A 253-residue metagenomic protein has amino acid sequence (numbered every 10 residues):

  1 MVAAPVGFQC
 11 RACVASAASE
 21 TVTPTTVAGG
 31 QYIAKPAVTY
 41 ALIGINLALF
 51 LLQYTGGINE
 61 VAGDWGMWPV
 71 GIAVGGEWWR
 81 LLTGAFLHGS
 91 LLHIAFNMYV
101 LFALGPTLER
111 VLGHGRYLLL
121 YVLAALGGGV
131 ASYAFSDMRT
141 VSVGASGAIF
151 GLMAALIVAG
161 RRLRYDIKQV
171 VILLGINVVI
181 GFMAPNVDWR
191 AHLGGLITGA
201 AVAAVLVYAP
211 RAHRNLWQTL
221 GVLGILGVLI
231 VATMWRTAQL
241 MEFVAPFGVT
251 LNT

Functional and structural regions predicted by a protein language model:
V2-Q31, M183-T253: C-terminal transmembrane module of polytopic alpha-helical membrane proteins
K35-A145, P185-V187, T250-N252: N-terminal TM1-TM2 helical hairpin plus the immediately adjacent luminal interfacial "cap"
F50-Y54, S132, S136, A155 (+3 more regions): Structural signal for membrane-spanning alpha-helices in multi-pass inner-membrane proteins, emphasizing helix cores
I94-L101, V143-A154, D188-L206: Alpha-helical transmembrane segments that form the membrane-embedded catalytic/substrate-binding core of multi-pass
Y99-F102, A125-G128, M153-A155, L173-I180: Hydrophobic, membrane-inserted alpha-helices
E109, G160-Y165, A209-W217: Membrane-interface helix-boundary motifs at transmembrane edges
Y121-A124, Q169-V178, G221-L226: Central hydrophobic cores of alpha-helical transmembrane segments in multi-pass integral membrane proteins
S136, I149-Y165: Alpha-helical transmembrane segments
